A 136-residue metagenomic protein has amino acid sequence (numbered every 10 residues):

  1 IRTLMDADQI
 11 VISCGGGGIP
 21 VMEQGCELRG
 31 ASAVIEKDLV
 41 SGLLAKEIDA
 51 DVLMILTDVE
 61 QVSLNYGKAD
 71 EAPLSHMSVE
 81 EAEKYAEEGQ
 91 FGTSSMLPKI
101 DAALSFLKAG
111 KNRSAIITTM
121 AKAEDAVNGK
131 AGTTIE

Functional and structural regions predicted by a protein language model:
I1-E136: C-terminal catalytic "cap/lid" subdomain
